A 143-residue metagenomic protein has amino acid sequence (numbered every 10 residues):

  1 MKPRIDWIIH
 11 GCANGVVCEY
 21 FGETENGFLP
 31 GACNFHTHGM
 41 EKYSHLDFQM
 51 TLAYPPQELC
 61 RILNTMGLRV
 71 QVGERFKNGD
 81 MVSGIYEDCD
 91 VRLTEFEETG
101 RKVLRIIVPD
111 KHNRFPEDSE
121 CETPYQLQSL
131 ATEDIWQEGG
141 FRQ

Functional and structural regions predicted by a protein language model:
M1-A32, M40-Q143: Acidic, proline/glycine-rich low-complexity IDRs
T37: Histidine-anchored nucleotide/phosphate-binding helix
